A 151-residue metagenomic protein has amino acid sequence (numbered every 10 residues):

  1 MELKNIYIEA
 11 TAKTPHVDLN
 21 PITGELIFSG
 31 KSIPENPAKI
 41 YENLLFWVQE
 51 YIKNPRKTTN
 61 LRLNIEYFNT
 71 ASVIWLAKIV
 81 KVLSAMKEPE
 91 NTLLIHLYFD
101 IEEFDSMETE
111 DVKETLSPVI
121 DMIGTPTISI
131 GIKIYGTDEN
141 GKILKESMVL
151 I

Functional and structural regions predicted by a protein language model:
E2-I6, T109-I151: A cross-taxonomic marker for long C-terminal extensions/tails that follow the last structured domain
K4-E42: STAS-typified acidic loop motif
D18, I52-P55, K87-P89: Short glycine/proline-enriched loop/turn "hinge" motifs that connect secondary-structure elements and lie
L26, K57-L63, N91-F99, I130-K133: Hydrophobic beta-strand segments of well-ordered beta-sheets in folded domains
I33-N69: Short, well-structured hydrophobic secondary-structure segments
P34, E103, N140: Surface-exposed, flexible loop/turn segments at secondary-structure boundaries
L44-L45, L63-V119, I123: Amphipathic alpha-helical interaction surfaces in cytosolic regulatory modules
